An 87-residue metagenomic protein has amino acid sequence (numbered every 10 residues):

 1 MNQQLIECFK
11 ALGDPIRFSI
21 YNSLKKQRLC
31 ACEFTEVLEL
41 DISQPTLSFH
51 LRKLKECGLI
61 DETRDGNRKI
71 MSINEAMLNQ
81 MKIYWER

Functional and structural regions predicted by a protein language model:
M1-F9, D14-Y21, L54, L59: A generic structural signal for ordered secondary structure
M1-L5, N22-K26, E75-R87: Amphipathic alpha-helical dimerization/coiled-coil segments that flank or bridge DNA-binding/regulatory modules
K10, P15-S43, R68-A76: N-terminal helix-turn-helix DNA-binding core of bacterial DNA-binding proteins
H50-R52: Short, hydrophobic-biased segments on the C-terminal half of alpha helices that form "recognition helices"
K55-D65, S72: Beta-hairpin "wing" of winged helix-turn-helix
